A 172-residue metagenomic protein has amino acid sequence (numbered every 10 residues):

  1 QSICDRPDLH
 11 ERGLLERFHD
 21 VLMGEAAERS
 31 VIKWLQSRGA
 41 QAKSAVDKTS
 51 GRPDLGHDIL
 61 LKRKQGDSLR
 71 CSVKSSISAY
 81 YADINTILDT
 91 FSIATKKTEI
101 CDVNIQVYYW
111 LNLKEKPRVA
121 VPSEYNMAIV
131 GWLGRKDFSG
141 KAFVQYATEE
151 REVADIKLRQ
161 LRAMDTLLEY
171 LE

Functional and structural regions predicted by a protein language model:
Q1-H57, K62-L69, V73-E172: Nucleic-acid endonuclease domains
